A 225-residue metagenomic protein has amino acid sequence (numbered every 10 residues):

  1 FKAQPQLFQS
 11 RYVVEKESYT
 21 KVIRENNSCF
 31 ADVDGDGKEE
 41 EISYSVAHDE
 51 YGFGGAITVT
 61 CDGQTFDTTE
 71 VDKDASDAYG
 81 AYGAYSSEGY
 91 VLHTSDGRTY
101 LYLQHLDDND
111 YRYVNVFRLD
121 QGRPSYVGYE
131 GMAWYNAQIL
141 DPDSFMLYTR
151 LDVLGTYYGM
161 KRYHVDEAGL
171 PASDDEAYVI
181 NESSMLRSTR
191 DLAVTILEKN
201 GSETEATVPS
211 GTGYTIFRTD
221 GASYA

Functional and structural regions predicted by a protein language model:
F1-A84: Terminal domain-start segments
E25-C29, A78-Y90, E130-P142: Repeated scaffold domains used in trafficking and secretory/extracellular systems, primarily beta-propellers
A31-I42, L92-Y102, D141-S144: Acidic, glycine-anchored loop motifs typical of Ca2+
Y44-A47, L103-D108, T149-V153: Beta-strand C-termini and the immediately following turn/loop, strongest in propeller blades
E50-T58, N109-V116, L154-H164: Structural motif
D67-D74, S125-G131, S173-Y178: Beta-propeller fold detector
D120-G122: Short loop/turn segments that connect beta-strands within beta-propeller blades
G155, E167-T204, S210, R218-Y224: SH3-family beta-barrel domains
